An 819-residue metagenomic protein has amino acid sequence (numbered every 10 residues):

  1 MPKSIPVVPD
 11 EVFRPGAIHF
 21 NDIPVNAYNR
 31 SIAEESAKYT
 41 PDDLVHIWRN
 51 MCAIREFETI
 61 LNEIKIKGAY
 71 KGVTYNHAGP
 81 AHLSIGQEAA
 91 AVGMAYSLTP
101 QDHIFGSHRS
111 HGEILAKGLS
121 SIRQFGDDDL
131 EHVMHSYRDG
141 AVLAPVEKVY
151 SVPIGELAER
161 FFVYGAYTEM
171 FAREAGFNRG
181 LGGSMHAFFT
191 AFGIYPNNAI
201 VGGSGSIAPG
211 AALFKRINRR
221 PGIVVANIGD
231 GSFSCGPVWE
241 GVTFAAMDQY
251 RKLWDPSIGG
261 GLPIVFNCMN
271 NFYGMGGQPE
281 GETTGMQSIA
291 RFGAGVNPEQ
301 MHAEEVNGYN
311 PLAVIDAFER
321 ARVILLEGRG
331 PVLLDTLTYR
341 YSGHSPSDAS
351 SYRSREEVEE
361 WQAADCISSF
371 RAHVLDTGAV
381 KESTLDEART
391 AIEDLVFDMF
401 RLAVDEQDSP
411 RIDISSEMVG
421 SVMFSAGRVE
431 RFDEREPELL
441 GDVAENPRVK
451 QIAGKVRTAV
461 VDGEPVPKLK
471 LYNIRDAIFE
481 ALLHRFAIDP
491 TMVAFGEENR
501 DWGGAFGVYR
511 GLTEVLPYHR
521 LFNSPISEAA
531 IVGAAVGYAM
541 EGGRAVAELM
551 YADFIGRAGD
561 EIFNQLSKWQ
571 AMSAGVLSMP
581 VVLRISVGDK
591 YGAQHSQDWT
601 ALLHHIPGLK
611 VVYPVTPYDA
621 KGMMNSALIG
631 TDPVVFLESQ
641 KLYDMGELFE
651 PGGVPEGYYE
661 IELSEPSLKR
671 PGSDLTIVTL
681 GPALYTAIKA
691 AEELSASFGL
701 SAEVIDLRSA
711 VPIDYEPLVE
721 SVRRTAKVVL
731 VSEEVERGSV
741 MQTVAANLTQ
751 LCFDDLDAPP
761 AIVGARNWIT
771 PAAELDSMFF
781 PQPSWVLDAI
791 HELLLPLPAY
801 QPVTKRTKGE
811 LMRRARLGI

Functional and structural regions predicted by a protein language model:
M1-A90, E131-H132, V142, Y341-L516 (+1 more regions): Conserved acidic/glycine
E56, E63, G72-I264, G274-M286 (+2 more regions): Cofactor-binding active-site loop characterized by glycine-rich and histidine/acidic residues
I64, A69, M94-L98, F214-P221 (+7 more regions): Glycine-rich phosphate/diphosphate-binding loops that line cofactor/substrate pockets in enzymes
K71-H77, K148-Y150, G183-N198, P221-N227 (+7 more regions): Glycine/charged-rich beta-loop-alpha catalytic/anionic-binding loops adjacent to active sites
A89-A90, F192-N270, G308-I324, V493 (+3 more regions): Thiamine diphosphate
K252-P410, G511, S578-M579, Q640-I819: Thiamine diphosphate
Y591-V678: Phosphate/diphosphate-binding glycine-rich loops and adjacent basic-rich segments that engage nucleotide
